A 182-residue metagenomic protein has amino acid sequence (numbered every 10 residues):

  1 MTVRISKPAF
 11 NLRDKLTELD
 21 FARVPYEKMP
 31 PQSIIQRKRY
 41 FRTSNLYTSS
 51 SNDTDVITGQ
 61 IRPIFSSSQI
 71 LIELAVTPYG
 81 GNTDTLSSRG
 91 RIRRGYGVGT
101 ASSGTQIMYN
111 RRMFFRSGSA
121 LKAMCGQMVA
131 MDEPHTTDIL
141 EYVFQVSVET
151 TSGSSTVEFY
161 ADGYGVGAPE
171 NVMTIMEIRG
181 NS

Functional and structural regions predicted by a protein language model:
T2-N45, G180-S182: Glycine-rich, low-complexity segments
F41-S51, R62-I139, V143-S182: Terminal beta-strand-rich extracellular "head" domains that mediate receptor/glycan or other ligand binding
D53-D55: Secreted extracellular polysaccharide-interacting domains
I57-G59: Extended, low-complexity regulatory regions
